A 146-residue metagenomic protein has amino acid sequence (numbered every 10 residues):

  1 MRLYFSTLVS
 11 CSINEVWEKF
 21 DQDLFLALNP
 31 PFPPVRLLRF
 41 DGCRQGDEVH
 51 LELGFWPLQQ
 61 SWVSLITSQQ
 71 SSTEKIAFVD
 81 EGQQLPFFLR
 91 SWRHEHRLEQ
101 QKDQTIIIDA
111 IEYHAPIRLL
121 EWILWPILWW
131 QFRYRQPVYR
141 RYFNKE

Functional and structural regions predicted by a protein language model:
M1-Q45: Hydrophobic ligand-binding cavity/cleft-lining segments
R2-Y4, Q59-L65, R90-E95: Short, surface-exposed coil-to-beta transition loops
L8-S12, G54-W56, E99, E112-H114: Solvent-exposed residues in well-ordered beta-strands and their adjoining turns, especially edge/terminal strands
S10-N14, T67-K75, R97-I106: A short, structured loop/turn motif at beta-sheet edges
A27, R36-L85: Glycine-rich portal/gate segments that line the openings of hydrophobic small-molecule binding cavities
L37-L38, R141-E146: Short, highly charged C-terminal tails/helix-capping segments
E81-W130: Beta-strand/loop substructures that line and gate deep hydrophobic ligand-binding cavities in soluble
W130-V138: A non-catalytic, amphipathic alpha-helix used as a structural packing/dimerization or gating element in enzyme scaffolds
